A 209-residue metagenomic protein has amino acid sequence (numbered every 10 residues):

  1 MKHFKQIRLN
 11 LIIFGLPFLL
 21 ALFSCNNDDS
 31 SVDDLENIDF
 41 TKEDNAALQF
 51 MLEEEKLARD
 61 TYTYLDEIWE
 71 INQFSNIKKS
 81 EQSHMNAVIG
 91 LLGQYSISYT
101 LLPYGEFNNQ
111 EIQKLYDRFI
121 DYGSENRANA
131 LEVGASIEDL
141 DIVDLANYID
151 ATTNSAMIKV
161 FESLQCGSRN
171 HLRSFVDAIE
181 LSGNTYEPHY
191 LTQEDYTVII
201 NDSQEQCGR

Functional and structural regions predicted by a protein language model:
M1-H3, G15-E43: Bacterial Sec-dependent N-terminal signal peptides
H3-I7, D139: Intrinsic disorder/low-complexity segments enriched in polar/small residues
Q6-L9, S174: Intrinsic structural disorder/low-complexity segments
R8-L16: Sec-dependent N-terminal signal peptides
V32-R209: All-alpha RGS (Regulator of G-protein Signaling) helical domain and cognate RGS-like helical scaffolds
